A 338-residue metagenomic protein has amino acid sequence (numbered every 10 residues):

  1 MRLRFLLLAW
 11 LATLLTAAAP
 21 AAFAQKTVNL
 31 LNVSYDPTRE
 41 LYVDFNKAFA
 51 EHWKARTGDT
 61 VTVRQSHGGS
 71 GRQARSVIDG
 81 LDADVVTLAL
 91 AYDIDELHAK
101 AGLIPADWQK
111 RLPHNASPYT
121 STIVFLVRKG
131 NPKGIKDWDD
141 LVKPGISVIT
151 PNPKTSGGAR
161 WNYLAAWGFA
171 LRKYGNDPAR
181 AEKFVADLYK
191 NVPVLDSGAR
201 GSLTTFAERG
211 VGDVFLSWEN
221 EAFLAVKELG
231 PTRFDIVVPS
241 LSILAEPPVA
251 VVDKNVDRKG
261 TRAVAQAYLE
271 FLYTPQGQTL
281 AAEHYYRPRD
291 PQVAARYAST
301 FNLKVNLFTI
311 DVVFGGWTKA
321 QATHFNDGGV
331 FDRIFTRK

Functional and structural regions predicted by a protein language model:
M1-L11: Bacterial N-terminal signal peptides that target proteins for export
L14, A18-A19: N-terminal signal peptide c-region/cleavage motif recognized by signal peptidases
Q25-S156, D332-T336: N-terminal segment of the mature folded domain
V33-Y35, V127-K129, S147-Y174, L188-V192 (+1 more regions): Short beta-strand->loop
T122-N131, E246-A263, L280-H284: A bilobed periplasmic-binding-protein/Venus flytrap-type ligand-binding module shared by bacterial periplasmic
G130-K136, T155, G168-N176, N255-A263: Short helix-loop capping/hinge motifs at secondary-structure junctions, enriched in acidic/polar residues
K173-S240: Ligand-binding pocket segment of bilobal, Venus flytrap-like solute-binding proteins
V256-K338: Extracellular/periplasmic juxtamembrane helices and adjacent flexible linkers that interface with membrane partners
